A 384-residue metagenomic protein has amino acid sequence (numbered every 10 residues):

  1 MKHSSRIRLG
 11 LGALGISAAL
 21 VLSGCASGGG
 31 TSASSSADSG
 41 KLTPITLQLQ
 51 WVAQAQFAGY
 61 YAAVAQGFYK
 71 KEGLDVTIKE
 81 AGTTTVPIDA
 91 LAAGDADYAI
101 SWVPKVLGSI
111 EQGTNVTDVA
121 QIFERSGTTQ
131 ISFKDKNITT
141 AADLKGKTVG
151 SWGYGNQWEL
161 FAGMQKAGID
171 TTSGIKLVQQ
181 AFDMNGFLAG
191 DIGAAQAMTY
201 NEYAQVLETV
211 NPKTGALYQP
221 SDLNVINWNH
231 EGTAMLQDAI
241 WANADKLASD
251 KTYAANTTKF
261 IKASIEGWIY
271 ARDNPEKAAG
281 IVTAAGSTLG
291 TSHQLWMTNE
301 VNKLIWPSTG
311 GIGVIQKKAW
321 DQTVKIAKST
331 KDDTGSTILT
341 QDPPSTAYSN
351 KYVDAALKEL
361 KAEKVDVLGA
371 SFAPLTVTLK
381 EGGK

Functional and structural regions predicted by a protein language model:
M1-T43, E359-K384: Short, low-complexity disordered leader/linker segments with a strong preference for bacterial N-terminal type II
T31-A33, G40, P87, T117 (+3 more regions): Catalytic cores of transferase enzymes with a strong primary signal for eukaryotic protein kinases
S36-Q180, N185-A189, G193-T199, P220 (+1 more regions): Short, glycine-/small- and polar/acidic-enriched structural segments that line small-molecule recognition paths
F68-E72, A167-T171, N211-Y218, L289 (+1 more regions): Short helix-capping segments at alpha-helix termini
P104, K136, D183-N185, I192-S287: Pocket-lining segment of extracytoplasmic ligand-binding domains
D250-G335: Secondary-structure end/capping motifs
V324-K384: Conserved C-terminal helix/tail region of periplasmic/extracytoplasmic solute-binding proteins
